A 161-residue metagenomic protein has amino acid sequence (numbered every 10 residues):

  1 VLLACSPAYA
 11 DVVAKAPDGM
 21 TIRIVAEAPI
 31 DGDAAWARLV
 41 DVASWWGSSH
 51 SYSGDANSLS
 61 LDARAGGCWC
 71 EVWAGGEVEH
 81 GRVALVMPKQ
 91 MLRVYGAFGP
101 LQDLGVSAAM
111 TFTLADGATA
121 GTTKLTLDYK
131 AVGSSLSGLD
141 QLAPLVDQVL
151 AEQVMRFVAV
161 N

Functional and structural regions predicted by a protein language model:
V1-C5: Bacterial N-terminal signal peptides
P7-A56, S60: Hydrophobic ligand-binding cavity/cleft-lining segments
D18, L104-T111: Amphipathic hydrophobic-ligand
I24-A26, E79-L85, A108-D116: Hydrophobic/aromatic beta-strand elements that line small-molecule binding cavities or substrate pockets in beta-rich
G32, L39-W46, A65, W73 (+2 more regions): Sec/Tat-exported extracytoplasmic proteins
A34-L39, W69, V83, V94 (+2 more regions): Hydrophobic pocket/interface hotspot
S44, A56-G99: Glycine-rich portal/gate segments that line the openings of hydrophobic small-molecule binding cavities
K124, K130-N161: A conserved amphipathic terminal alpha-helix motif
